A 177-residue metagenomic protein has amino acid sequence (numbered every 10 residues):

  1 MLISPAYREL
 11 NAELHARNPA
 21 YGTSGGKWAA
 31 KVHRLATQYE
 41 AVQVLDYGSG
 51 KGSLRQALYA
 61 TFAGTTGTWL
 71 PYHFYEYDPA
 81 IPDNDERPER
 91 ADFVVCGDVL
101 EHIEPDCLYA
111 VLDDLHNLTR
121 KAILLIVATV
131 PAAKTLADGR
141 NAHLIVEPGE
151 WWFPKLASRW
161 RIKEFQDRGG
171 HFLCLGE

Functional and structural regions predicted by a protein language model:
M1-F93, Y109-D113, L118, T129 (+2 more regions): Conserved N-terminal segment of class I S-adenosyl-L-methionine
E76, C96, L124: Short hydrophobic-acidic sequence motifs that mark active-site Asp/Glu residues
F93-D106: A short SAM/SAH-binding and catalytic strip from SAM-dependent methyltransferases
K121: Short glycine-/polar-rich loops that comprise or flank the Walker A/P-loop and associated switch/sensor motifs
L125-P131: Short strand-turn motif at the edge of the Rossmann-like AdoMet-binding core
K134: N-terminal substrate-binding region of glycoside hydrolase catalytic domains
